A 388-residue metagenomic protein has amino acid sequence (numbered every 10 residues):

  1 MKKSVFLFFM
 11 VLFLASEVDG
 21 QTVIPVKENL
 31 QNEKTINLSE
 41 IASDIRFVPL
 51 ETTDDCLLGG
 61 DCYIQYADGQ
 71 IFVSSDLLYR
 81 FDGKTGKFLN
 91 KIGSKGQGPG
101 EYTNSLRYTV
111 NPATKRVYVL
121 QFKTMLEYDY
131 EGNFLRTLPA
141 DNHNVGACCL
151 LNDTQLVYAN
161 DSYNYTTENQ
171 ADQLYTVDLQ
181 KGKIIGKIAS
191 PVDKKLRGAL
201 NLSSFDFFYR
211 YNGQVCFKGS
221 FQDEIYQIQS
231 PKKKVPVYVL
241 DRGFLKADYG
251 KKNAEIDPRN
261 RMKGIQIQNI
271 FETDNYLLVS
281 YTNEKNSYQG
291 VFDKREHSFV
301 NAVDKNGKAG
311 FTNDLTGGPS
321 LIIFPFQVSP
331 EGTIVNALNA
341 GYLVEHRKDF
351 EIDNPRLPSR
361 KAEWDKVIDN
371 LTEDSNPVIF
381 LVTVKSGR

Functional and structural regions predicted by a protein language model:
M1-E28, R116, G387: Bacterial Sec-dependent N-terminal signal peptides
V23-K27, E33, D44-L77: Beta-strand-rich domains and repeat architectures in extracellular enzymes and scaffolds, especially beta-propellers
E51-C56, G60, K87-T114, Q121-F122 (+1 more regions): Blade-loop segments of beta-propeller domains
D54, G93-G100, P139-G146, P191-K195 (+2 more regions): Short coil/turn segments at the loop-to-beta-strand junctions that recur within blades of beta-propeller repeat folds
G59-Y63, T103-Y108, H143-L151, R197-D206 (+2 more regions): Repeated scaffold domains used in trafficking and secretory/extracellular systems, primarily beta-propellers
Q70-S75, K115-Q121, T154-T167, D206-Y226 (+2 more regions): Short beta-strand elements that form the blades of beta-propeller/WD-repeat-like and other beta-sheet-rich scaffold
F122-A171, G186-R197: Asp-box/WD-like beta-propeller blade repeats and closely related beta-sheet repeat scaffolds
V237-R259, R295-P330, V344: Conserved blade-ending motifs and adjacent loop-strand segments that build the rim/top face of beta-propeller domains
